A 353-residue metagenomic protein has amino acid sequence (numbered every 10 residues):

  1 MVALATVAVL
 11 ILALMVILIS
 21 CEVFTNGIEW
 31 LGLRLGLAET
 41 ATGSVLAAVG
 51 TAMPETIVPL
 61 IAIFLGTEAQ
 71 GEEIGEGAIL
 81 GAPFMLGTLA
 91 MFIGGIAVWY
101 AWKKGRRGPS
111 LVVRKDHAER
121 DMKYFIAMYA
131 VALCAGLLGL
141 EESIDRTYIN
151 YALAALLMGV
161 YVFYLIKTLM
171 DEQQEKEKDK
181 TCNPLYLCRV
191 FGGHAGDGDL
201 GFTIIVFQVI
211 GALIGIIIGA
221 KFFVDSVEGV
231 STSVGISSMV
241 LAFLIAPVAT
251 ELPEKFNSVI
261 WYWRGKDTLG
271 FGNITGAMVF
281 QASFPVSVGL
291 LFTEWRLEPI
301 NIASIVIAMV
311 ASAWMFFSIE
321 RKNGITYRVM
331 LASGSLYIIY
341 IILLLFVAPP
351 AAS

Functional and structural regions predicted by a protein language model:
M1-S353: Hydrophobic alpha-helical segments, chiefly the membrane-spanning helices and signal/signal-anchor peptides
